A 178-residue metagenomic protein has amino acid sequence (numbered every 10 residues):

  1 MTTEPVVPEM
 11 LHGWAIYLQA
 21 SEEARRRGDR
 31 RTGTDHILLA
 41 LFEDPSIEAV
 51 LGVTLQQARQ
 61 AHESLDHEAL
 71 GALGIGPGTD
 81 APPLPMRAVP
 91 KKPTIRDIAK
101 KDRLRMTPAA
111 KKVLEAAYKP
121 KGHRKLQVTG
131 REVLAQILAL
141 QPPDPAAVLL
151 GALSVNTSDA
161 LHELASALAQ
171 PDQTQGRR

Functional and structural regions predicted by a protein language model:
M1-R178: Histone-fold recognition with a strong bias for associated Lys/Arg-rich disordered tails
